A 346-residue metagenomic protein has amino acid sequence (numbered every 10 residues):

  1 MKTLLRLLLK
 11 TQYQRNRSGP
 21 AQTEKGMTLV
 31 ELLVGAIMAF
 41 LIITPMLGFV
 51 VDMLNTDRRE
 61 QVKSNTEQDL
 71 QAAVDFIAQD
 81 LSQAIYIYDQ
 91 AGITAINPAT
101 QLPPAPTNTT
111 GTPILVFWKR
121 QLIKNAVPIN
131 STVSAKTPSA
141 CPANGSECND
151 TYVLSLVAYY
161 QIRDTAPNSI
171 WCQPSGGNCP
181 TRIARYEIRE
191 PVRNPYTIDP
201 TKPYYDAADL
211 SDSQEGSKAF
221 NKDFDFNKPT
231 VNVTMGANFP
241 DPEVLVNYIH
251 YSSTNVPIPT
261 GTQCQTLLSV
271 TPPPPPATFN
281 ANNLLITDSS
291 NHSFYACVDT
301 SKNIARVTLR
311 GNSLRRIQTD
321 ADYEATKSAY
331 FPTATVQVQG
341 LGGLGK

Functional and structural regions predicted by a protein language model:
M1-R17: N-terminal secretory signal peptides that target proteins for export/translocation
K10, N55, Y86-Q90: Charged, solvent-exposed alpha-helical segments that act as regulatory interaction surfaces
Q14-A78, S82: Aliphatic-rich helix starts adjacent to a transmembrane/signal segment
M27-V30, P113-L115, S155-V157, A305: Residue-level detector of short, conserved catalytic/binding motifs and their immediate flanks
I43-G48, T112-K124: Long, hydrophobic/aromatic-enriched structural stretches that serve as scaffold segments
R58-N65, A95-P103, V133-S146: Short helix/strand-bridging catalytic loops that position acidic/His residues to coordinate divalent metals and engage
Q83-F117: Short, glycine/small-hydrophobic-rich surface segments
K119-T335, G340-K346: Intrinsically disordered, low-complexity regions enriched in Pro/Ser/Thr/Gly and acidic residues
